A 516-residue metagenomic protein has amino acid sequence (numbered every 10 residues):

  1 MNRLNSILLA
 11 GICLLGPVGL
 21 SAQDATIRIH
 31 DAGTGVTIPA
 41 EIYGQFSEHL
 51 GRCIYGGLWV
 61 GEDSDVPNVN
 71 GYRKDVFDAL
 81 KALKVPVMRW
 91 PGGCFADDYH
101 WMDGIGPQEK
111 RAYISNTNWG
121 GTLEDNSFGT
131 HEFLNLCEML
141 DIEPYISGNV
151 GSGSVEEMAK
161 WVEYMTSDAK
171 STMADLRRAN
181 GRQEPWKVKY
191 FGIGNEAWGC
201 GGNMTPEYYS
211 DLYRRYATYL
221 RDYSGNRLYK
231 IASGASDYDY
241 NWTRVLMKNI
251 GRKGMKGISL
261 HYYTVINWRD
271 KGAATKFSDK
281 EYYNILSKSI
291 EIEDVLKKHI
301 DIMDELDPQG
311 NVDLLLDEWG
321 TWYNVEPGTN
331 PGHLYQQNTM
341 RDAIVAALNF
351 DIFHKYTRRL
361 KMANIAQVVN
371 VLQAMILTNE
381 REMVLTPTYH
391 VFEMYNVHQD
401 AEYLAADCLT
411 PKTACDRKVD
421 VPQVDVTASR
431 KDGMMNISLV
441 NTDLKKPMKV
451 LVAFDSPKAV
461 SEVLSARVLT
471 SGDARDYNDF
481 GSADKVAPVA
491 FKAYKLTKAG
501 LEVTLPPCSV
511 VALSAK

Functional and structural regions predicted by a protein language model:
M1-D24: Bacterial Sec-dependent N-terminal signal peptides
S21-R244, K248-G257, S289-E293, K297-V325 (+1 more regions): Non-catalytic accessory regions flanking glycosidase/transglycosidase catalytic cores in CAZymes
L260: Histidine-centered catalytic micro-motifs
Y263-Y283, T329: Active-site His/acidic residue clusters
